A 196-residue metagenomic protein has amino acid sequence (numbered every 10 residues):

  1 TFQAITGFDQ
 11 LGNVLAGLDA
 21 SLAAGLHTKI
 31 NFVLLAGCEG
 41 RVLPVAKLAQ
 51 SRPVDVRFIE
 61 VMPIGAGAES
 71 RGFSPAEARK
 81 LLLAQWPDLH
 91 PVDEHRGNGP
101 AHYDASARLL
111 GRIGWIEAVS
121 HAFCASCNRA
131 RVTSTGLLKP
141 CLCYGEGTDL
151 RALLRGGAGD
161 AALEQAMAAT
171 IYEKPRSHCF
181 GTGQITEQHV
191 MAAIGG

Functional and structural regions predicted by a protein language model:
T1-I59: Radical SAM/AdoMet-radical enzyme domain recognition
Q50-S51, V61-G196: Auxiliary Fe-S-binding modules of radical SAM enzymes
